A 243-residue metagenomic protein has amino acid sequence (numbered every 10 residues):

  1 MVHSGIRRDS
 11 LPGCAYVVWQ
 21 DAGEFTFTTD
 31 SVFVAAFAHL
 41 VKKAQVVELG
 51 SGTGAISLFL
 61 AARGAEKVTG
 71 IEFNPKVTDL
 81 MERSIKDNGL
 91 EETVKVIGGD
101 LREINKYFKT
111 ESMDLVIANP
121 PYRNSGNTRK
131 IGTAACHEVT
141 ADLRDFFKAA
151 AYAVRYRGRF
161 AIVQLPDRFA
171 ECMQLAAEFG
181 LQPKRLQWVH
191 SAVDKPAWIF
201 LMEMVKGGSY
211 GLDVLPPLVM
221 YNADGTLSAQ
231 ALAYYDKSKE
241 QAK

Functional and structural regions predicted by a protein language model:
V2-V41: Class I SAM-dependent transferase core
V17, K67, T93-K95, Q182-R185: Conserved beta-strand segments of alpha/beta enzyme cores
W19, D142-A197, L201: Conserved Class I SAM-dependent methyltransferase catalytic core
E24-F27, T53, D194: Short glycine/threonine-rich catalytic loop with a Thr-x-Gly-x-Asp
V34, N119, F146, M204: Residue-level signal for inorganic ion chemistry
A36-A118, R123-R129: Conserved SAM/SAH cofactor-binding pocket of Class I
P120-D145: Mobile active-site "lid"/loop adjacent to the S-adenosyl-L-methionine
P196-K243: SAM/dcSAM-binding transferase cores
